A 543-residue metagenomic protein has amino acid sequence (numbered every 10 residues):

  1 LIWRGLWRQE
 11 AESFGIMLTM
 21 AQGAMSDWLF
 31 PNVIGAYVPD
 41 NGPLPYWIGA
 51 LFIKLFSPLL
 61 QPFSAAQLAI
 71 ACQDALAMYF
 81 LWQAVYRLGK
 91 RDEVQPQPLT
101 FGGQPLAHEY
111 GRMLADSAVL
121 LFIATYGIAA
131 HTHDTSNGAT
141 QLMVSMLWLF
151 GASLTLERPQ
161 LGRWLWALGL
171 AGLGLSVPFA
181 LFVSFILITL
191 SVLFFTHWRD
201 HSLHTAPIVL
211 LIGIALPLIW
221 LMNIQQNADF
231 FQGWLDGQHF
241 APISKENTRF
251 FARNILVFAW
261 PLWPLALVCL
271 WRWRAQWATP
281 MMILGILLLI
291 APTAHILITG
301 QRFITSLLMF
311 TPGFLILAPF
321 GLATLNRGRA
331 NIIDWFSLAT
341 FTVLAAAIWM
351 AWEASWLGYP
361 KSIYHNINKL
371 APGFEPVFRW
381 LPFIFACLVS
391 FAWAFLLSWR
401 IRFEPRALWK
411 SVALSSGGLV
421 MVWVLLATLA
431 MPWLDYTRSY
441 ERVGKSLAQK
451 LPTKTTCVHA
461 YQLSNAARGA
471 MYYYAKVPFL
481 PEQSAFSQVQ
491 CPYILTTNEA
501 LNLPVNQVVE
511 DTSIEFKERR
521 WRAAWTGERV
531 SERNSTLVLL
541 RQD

Functional and structural regions predicted by a protein language model:
S13-G23, L168-S306, F310-P312, I316-P319 (+1 more regions): Transmembrane-lumen/periplasm boundary regions of multi-pass, lipid-linked membrane glycan transferases
S13-Y37, L44-W47, L51-K54: Extracytosolic helix-loop segments that constitute the early lumenal/periplasmic catalytic or substrate-binding loops
V33, A386-R400, A407-L537: Short periplasmic/luminal acceptor-recognition loop of GT-C membrane glycosyltransferases, typified by
L68-A107, A124, L147: Transmembrane-helix motifs of polytopic, lipid-linked glycan transferases
E109, M113, W148-L165, L170-L173 (+1 more regions): Membrane-interface transmembrane helices that cradle and orient dolichyl/undecaprenyl
A118-I123: Short helix- or helix-capping micro-motifs that position conserved polar/aromatic residues at function-defining sites
G127, T140-E157, F314-L317: Specific aromatic-rich, kink-prone transmembrane helix
G127-T140, F179-L181: Short acidic/glycine- and proline-prone juxtamembrane loop motifs at membrane-interface regions of multi-pass membrane
